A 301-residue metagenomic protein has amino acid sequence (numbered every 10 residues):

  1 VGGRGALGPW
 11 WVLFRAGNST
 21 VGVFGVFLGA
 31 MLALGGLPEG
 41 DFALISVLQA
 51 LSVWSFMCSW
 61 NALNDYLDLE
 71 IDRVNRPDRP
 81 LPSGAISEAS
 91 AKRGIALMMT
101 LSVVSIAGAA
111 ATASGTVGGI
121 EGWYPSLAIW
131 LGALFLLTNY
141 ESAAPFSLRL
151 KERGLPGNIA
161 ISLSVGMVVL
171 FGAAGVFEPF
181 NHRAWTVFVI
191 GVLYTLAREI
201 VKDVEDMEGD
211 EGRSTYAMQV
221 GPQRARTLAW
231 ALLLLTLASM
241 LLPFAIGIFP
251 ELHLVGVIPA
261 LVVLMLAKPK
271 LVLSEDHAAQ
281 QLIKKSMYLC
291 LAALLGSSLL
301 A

Functional and structural regions predicted by a protein language model:
G2-G3, E70-V74, G132-P145, R183-T186 (+2 more regions): Hydrophobic, membrane-facing alpha-helical anchors
G3-G8, G25, P145-G154, R224 (+2 more regions): Extended hydrophobic alpha-helices typical of membrane-associated regions
G3-V12, T20, S83, A89-F180: Intramembrane alpha-helical segments
T20, F24, L28, L51 (+12 more regions): Lipid-exposed faces of alpha-helical membrane segments in multi-pass integral membrane proteins
V23-L67, S102-A107, W123-T138, F180-V201: Membrane-embedded alpha-helical segments that form the functional core of polytopic membrane enzymes, especially those
A33-L48, I159-M207, Q223-M240: Functional transmembrane core segments of multi-pass inner-membrane proteins
L34-P38, L69-E70, A110-G118, S142-F146 (+6 more regions): Transmembrane helix-loop junctions in multipass membrane proteins, especially transporters and channels
S52-V103, V192-M240: Solvent-exposed interhelical
